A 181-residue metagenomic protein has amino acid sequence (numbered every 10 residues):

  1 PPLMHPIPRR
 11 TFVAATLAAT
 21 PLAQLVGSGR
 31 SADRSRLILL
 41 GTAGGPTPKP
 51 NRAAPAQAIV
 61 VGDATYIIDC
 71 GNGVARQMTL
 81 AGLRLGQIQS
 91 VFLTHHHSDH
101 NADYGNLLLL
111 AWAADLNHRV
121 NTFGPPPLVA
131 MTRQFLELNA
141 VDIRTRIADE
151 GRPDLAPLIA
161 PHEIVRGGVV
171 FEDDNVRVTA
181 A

Functional and structural regions predicted by a protein language model:
P1-L3: Short, Lys/Arg-enriched N-terminal segments with co-localized hydrophobic residues within the first ~10-30 amino acids
H5-P8, V13-A181: Binuclear metal-dependent hydrolase catalytic cores
